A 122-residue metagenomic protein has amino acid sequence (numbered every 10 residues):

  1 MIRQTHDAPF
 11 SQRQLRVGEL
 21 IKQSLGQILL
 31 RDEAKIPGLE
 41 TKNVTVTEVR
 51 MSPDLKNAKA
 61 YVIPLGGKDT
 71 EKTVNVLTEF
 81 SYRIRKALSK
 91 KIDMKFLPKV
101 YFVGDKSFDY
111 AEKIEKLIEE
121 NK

Functional and structural regions predicted by a protein language model:
M1-N57, I63-K122: Charge-rich, low-complexity N-terminal segments
